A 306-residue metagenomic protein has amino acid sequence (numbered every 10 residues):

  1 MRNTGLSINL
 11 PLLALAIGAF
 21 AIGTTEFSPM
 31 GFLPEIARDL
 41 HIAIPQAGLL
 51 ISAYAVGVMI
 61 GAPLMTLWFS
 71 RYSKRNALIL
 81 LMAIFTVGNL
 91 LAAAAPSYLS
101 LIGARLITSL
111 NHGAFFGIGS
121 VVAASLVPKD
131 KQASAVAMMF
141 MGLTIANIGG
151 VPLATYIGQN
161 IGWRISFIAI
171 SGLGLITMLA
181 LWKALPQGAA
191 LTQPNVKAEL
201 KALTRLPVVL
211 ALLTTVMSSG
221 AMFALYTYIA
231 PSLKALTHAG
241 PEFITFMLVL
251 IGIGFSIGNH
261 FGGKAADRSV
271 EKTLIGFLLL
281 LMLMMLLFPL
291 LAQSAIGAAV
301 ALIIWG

Functional and structural regions predicted by a protein language model:
A14-I44, M65, L225-A230: Extracytoplasmic
H41, S73, A94-S100, H238 (+1 more regions): Helix-breaking motifs and short loop linkers at transmembrane-helix boundaries and internal kinks in secondary membrane
I60-L99: Conserved MFS/SLC helix-loop-helix module at the cytosolic interface between two early adjacent transmembrane helices
A62-S73, G258-V270: Helix-to-loop junctions at the C-terminal end of transmembrane segments in multipass secondary transporters
I84, G88-L91, L99-T108, I296-I304: Paired small-residue
P96, S100, P128-P186, Y228 (+1 more regions): Helix-loop-helix hairpin linking two adjacent transmembrane segments in secondary transporters
A104-G142: Cytoplasmic helix-loop-helix junction between adjacent transmembrane helices in 12-TM secondary transporters
K272-G306: C-terminal transmembrane helical hairpin of 12-TM major facilitator-type secondary transporters
